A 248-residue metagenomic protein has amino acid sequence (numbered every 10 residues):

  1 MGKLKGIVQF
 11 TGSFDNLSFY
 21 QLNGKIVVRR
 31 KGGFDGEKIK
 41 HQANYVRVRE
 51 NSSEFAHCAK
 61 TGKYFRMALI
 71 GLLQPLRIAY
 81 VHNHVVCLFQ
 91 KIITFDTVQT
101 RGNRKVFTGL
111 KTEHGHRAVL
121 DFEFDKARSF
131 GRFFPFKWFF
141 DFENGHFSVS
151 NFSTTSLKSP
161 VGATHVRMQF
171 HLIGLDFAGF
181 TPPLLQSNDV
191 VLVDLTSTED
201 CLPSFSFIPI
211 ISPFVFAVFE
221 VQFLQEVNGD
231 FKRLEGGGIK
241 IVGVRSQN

Functional and structural regions predicted by a protein language model:
M1-K126: Long, polar/Ser/Thr-enriched low-complexity segments that form simple helices or flexible linkers at protein ends
K3-G6, T11-F14, N228-N248: Hydrophobic, glycine-enriched assembly/anchoring segments
K31, A43-V46, S53-F55, V86-L88 (+4 more regions): Glycine-rich loops and low-complexity Gly/Arg-rich segments that provide flexible linkers or classic glycine-based
I93-I239: Charged linear interaction tracts used for macromolecular binding and regulation
